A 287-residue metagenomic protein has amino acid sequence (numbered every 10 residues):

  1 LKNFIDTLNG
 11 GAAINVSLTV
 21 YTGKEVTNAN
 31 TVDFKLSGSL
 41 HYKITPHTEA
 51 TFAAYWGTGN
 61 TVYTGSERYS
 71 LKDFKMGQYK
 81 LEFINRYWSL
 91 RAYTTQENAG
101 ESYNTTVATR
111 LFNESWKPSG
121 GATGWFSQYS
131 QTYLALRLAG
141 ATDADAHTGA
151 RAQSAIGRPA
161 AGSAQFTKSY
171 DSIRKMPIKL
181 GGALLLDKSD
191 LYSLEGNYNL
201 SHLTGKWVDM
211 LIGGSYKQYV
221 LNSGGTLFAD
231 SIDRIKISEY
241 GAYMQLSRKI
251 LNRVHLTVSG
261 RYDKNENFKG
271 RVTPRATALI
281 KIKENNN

Functional and structural regions predicted by a protein language model:
L1-M210, G214-Q218: Outer-membrane beta-barrel domain signature, strongest for Gram-negative TonB-dependent receptors and also present
T45-P46, A53-Y55, W207-L211, S215-N287: Structural signature of Gram-negative outer-membrane beta-barrels, strongest in the C-terminal barrel of TonB-dependent
